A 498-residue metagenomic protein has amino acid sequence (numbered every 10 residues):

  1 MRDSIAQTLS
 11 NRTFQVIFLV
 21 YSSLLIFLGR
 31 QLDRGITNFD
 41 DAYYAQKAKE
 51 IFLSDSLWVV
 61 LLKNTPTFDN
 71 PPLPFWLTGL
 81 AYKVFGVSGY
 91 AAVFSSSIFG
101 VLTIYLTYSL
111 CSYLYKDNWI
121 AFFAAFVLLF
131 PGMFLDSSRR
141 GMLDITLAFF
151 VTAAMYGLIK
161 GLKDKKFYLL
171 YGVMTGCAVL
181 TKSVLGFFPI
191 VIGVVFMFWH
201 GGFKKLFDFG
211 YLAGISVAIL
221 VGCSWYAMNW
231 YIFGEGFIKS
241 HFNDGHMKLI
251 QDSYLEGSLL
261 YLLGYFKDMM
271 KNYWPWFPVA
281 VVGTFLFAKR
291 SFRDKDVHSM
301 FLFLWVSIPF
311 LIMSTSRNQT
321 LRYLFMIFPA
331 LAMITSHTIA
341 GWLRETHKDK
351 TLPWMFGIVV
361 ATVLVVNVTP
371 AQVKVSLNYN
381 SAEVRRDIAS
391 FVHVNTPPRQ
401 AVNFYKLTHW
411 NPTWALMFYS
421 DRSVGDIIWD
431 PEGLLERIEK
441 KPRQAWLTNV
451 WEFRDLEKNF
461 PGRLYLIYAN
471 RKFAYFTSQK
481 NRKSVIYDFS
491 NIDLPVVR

Functional and structural regions predicted by a protein language model:
F14-V20, T107-F130: Transmembrane-helix signature of polytopic, membrane-embedded enzymes that assemble or transfer cell-envelope glycans
L24, V366-K483, P495-V496: Short periplasmic/luminal acceptor-recognition loop of GT-C membrane glycosyltransferases, typified by
L24-L28, Y43-P66, L73-W76, L80 (+1 more regions): Extracytosolic helix-loop segments that constitute the early lumenal/periplasmic catalytic or substrate-binding loops
V93, D136-T146: Short acidic/glycine- and proline-prone juxtamembrane loop motifs at membrane-interface regions of multi-pass membrane
F94-Y115, A153: Transmembrane-helix motifs of polytopic, lipid-linked glycan transferases
S112-L114, N118, A154-L170, I339: Membrane-interface transmembrane helices that cradle and orient dolichyl/undecaprenyl
C177, G186-H298, W305-R317: Transmembrane-lumen/periplasm boundary regions of multi-pass, lipid-linked membrane glycan transferases
R317-R344: Hydrophobic/aromatic-rich transmembrane helices and adjacent perimembrane loops
